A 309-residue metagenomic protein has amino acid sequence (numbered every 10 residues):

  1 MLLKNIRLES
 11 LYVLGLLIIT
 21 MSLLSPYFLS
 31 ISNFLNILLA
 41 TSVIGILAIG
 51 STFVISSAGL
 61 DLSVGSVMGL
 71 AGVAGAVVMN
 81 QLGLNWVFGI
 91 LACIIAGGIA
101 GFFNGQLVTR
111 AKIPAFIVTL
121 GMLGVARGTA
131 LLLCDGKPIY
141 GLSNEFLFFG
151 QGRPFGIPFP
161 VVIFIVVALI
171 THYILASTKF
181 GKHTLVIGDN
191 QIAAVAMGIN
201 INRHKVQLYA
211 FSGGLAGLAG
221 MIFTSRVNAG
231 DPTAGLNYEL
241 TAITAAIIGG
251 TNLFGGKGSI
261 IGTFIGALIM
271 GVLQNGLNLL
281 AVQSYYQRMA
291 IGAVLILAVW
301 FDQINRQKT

Functional and structural regions predicted by a protein language model:
M1-I19, L23, L169, V195-R203 (+1 more regions): Cytosolic-side transmembrane-helix boundaries in multi-pass membrane proteins
M1-N5, I55-L60, M79-Q81, G98-I139 (+4 more regions): Short loop segments and helix-boundary regions at transmembrane helix junctions of multi-pass inner-membrane proteins
L2-R7, I31-L39, L82-F88, F148-V161 (+2 more regions): Interfacial loop-to-helix junctions that mark the boundaries of transmembrane helices in multi-pass membrane
R7-G15, I37, G45, S66-L70 (+7 more regions): Hydrophobic alpha-helical transmembrane segments
I18-L82, Q106-A111, G250-I260, A293: Single transmembrane alpha-helix segments in multi-pass membrane proteins
Y27, A111, A115-T178, H204-Q207 (+2 more regions): Transmembrane helix-bundle core of multi-pass membrane transporters and related energy-transducing complexes
L84-C93, I99-N104, V108, F155-G230: Helix-loop-helix "hairpin" substructures at the membrane interface of multi-pass membrane proteins
A216, V227-G292: Transmembrane alpha-helical segments in multi-pass inner-membrane proteins
